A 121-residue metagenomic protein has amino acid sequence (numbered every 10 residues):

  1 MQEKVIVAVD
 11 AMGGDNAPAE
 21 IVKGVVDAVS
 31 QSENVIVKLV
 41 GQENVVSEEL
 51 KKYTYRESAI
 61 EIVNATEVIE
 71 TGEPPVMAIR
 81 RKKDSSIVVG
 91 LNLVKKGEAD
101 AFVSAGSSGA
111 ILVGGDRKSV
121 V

Functional and structural regions predicted by a protein language model:
M1-G115: Contiguous, glycine/small-aliphatic-enriched amphipathic segments in soluble metabolic enzymes
V120-V121: Conserved small/polar residues in nucleotide/adenosyl-binding loops
